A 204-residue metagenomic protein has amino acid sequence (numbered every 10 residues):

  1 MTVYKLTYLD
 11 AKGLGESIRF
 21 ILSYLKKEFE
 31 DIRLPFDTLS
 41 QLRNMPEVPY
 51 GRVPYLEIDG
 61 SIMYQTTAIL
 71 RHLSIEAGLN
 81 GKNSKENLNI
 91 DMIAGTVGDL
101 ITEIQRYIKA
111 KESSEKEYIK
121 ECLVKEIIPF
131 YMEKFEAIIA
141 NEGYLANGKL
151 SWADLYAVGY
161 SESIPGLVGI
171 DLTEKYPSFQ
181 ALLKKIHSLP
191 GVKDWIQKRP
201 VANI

Functional and structural regions predicted by a protein language model:
M1-C122, E126-F130, G143, K149: GST-like domain detector, emphasizing the conserved glutathione-binding G-site in the N-terminal thioredoxin-like
M1-V3, Q180, K185-I204: C-terminal helix/juxtamembrane-tail motif
I21, H72, K134, L182-K185: Alpha-helical recognition domains of nuclear gene-regulatory proteins
L79, A137-G148, P190-R199: Surface-exposed helix-capping loop/turn segments at secondary-structure junctions
G81-N83, G169-Y176: Structural helix-adjacent loops and short alpha-helical linkers that scaffold large soluble proteins
I90, L145-L172, Q180, I186 (+1 more regions): GST superfamily/GST-like fold recognition
L100, K134, I138: Short alpha-helical functional segments enriched in proximate histidine and acidic residues
C122-L123, I127, K175-S188: Extended, well-ordered alpha-helical scaffold segments
